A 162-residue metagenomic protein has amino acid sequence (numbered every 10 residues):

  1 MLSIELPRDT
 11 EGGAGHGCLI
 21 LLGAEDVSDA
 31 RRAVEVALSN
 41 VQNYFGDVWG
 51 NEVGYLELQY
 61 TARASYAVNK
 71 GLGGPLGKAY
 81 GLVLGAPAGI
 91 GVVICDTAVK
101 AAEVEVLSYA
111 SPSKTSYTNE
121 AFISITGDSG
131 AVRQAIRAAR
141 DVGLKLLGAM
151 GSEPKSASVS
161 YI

Functional and structural regions predicted by a protein language model:
M1-H16, E25-E120, S124-I162: Long, contiguous binding/interaction regions
